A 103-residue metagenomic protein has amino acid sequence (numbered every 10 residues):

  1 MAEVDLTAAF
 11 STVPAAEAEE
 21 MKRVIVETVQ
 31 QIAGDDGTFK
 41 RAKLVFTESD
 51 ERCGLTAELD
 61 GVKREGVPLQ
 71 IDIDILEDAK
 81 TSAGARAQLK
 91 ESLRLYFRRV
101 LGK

Functional and structural regions predicted by a protein language model:
M1-L44, S82-R86: Negatively charged, low-complexity tracts enriched in Asp/Glu with abundant Ser/Thr
A2-T12, G54-E91: Intrinsically disordered, low-complexity regulatory segments enriched in Ser/Thr/Pro and charged residues
T38, D78-A79, L95, L101: N-terminal, polar/charged subdomain of small-to-medium soluble alpha/beta proteins
L44-E58: Short, structured protein-protein interaction patches enriched in aromatics and acidic/basic residues, typified by
A87-K103: C-terminal low-complexity, charged extensions that often adopt amphipathic alpha-helices
